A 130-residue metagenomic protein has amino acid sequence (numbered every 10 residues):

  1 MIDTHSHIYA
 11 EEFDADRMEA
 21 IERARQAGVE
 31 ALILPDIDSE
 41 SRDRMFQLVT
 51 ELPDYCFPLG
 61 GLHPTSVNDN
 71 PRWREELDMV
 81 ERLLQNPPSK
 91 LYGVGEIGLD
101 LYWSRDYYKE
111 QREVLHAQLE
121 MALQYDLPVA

Functional and structural regions predicted by a protein language model:
M1-A130: Mid-domain alpha/beta scaffold segments of enzyme catalytic cores
